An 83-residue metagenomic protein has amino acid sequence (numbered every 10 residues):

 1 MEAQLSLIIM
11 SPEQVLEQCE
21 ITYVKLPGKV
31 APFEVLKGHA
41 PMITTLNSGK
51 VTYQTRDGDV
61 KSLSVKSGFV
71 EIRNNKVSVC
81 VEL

Functional and structural regions predicted by a protein language model:
E2-L83: Compact, glycine-rich, soluble single-domain proteins
